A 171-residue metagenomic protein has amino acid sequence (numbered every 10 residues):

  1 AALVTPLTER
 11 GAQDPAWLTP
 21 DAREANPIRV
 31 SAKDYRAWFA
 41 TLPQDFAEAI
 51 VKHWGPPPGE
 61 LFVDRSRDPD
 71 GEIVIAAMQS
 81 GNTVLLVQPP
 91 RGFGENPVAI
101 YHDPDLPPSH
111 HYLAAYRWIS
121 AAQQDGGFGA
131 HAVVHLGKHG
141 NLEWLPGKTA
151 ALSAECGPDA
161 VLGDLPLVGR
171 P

Functional and structural regions predicted by a protein language model:
A1-D21, V84-Q88, E95-Q123, G127-V133 (+1 more regions): Catalytic or ion-translocation cores adjacent to nucleophile or general acid/base/metal-coordination motifs in diverse
A1-L85: Extended, H/D-rich, highly charged conserved domains that either
